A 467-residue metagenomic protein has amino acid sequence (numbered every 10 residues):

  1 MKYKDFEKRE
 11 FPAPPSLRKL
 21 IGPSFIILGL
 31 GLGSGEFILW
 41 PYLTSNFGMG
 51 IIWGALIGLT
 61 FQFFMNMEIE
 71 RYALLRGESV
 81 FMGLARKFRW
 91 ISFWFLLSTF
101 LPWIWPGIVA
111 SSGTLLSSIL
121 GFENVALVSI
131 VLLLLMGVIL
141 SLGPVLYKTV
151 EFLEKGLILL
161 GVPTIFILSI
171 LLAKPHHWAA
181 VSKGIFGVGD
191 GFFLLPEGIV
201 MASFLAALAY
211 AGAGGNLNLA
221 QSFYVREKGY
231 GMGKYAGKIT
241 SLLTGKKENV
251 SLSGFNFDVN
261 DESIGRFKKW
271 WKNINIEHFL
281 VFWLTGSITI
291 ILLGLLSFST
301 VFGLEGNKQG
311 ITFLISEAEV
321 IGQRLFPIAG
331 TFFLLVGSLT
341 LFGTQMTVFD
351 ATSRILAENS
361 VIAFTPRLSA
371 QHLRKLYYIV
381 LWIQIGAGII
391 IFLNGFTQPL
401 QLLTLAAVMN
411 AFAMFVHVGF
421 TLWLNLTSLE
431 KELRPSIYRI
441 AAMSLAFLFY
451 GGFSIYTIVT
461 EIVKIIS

Functional and structural regions predicted by a protein language model:
M1-E36, Y235, L242-G254, R266-L280: Membrane-interface "cap" regions at the ends of multi-pass membrane proteins
K2-D5, W40-T44, M67-I91, L115-L120 (+6 more regions): Flexible loop linkers connecting adjacent transmembrane helices in multi-pass alpha-helical membrane transporters
P15, Y42-M67, M82-S92, L127 (+1 more regions): Extracellular loop-to-transmembrane helix junctions
I27, G54-G83, S92-W105, T347: Juxtamembrane transmembrane-helix boundary signature
W90-F122, S129-L133, F342-V361, L393 (+1 more regions): Hydrophobic transmembrane alpha-helices that form the core helical bundles of multi-pass secondary transporters
A126-V131, L314, F332, S360-N394: Loop-to-transmembrane helix boundary motifs in multi-pass membrane proteins
L153-G156, E358, L368-I379, T404-E461: C-terminal membrane-solvent junction of multi-pass transporters and transport-like membrane proteins
G161-I199, F204-A207, A211-S222, V418-K431 (+1 more regions): Hydrophobic alpha-helical segments and their helix-loop junctions in multi-pass secondary transporters
